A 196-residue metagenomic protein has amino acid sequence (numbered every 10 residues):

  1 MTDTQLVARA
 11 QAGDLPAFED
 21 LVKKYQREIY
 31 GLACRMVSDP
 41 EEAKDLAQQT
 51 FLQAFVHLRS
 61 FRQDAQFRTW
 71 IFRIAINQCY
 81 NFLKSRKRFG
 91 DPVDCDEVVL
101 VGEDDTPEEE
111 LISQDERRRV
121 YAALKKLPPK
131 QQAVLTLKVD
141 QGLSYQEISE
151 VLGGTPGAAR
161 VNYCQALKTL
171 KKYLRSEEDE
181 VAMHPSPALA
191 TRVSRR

Functional and structural regions predicted by a protein language model:
A8, A12-L15, K87, E103-T136 (+1 more regions): Amphipathic alpha-helical segment used for protein-protein interaction
R9, D91, A122, Q146-G153 (+1 more regions): C-terminal edge and immediately downstream basic/flexible tail or linker adjoining helix-turn-helix-like DNA-binding
Q11-A12, S38, F51-Q66, S85-K87: Sigma70-family region 2
Q11-D20, Y30-Q49, P156, S176-E180: Short, charged helix-capping/linker segments at alpha-helix termini
G31, D45-L52, A65-N77: Structural recognition of an alpha-helix C-terminal capping motif at a helix-to-coil junction
R59-Q63, R73-V93, S113, Q165: Arg/Lys-rich amphipathic alpha helix in sigma70-family domain 2
T69, I76, Y80, Q131 (+3 more regions): DNA-recognition helix of helix-turn-helix
F89-S113, A188-T191: Internal acidic/polar
